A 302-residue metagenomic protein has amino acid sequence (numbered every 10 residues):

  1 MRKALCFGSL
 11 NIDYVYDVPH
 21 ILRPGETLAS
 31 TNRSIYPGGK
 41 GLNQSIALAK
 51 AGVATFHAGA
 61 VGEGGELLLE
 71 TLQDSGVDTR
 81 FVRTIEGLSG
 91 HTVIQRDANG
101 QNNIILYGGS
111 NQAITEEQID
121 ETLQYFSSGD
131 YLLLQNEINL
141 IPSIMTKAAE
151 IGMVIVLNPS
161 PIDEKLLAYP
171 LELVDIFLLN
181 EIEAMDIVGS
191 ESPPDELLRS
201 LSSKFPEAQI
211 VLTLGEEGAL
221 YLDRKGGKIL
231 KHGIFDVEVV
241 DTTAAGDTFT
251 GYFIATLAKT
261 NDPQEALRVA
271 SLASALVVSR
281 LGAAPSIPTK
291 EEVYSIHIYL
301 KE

Functional and structural regions predicted by a protein language model:
M1-L10, E70-T84, R96-L230, E292: Ribokinase/PfkB-type carbohydrate-kinase core domain
K3-A4, P24-H91, E291, I296-K301: Substrate-binding N-lobe of the ribokinase-like
L5, E164, D195-E302: Conserved phosphate-binding/catalytic region of the ribokinase-like
L10, K40, T248: Active-site metal-binding loops of divalent metal-dependent hydrolases
D13-D17: Short N-terminal binding/cap micro-motifs at the start of the first secondary-structure element
L22-N32, K228-V237: Glycine/charged-rich beta-loop-alpha catalytic/anionic-binding loops adjacent to active sites
A47, T71, K147, Y252 (+1 more regions): Rossmann-fold NAD(P)-dependent oxidoreductase module
L48, N180, G246: Short, conserved phosphate/pyrophosphate- and ester-handling motifs at nucleotide-, phospho-/glycolipid
